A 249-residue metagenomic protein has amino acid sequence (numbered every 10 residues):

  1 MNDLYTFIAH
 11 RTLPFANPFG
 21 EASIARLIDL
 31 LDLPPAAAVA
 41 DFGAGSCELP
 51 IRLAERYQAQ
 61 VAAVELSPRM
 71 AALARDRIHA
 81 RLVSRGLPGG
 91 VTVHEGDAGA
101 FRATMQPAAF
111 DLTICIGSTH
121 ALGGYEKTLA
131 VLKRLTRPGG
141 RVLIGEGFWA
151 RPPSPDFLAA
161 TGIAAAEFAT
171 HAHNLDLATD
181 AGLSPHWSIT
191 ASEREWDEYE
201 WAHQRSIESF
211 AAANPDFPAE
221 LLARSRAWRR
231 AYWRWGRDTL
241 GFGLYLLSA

Functional and structural regions predicted by a protein language model:
R11, G147-A165: Short, glycine-/aromatic-enriched active-site segment of Class I SAM-dependent methyltransferases
P18-P35: Conserved alpha-helix/loop element of class I SAM-dependent methyltransferases that forms part of the SAM/SAH-binding
A36-G43: Conserved class I S-adenosyl-L-methionine
S46-A100: Class I SAM-dependent methyltransferase SAM/SAH-binding core
A103-T113: A short acidic, Gly/Pro-enriched loop at the edge of an enzyme's catalytic core that lines a small-molecule cofactor
L112-G124: A short SAM/SAH-binding and catalytic strip from SAM-dependent methyltransferases
E126-R141: A short glycine-rich, Lys/Arg-flanked "PGG" loop and its adjoining helix->strand segment in the class I
I189-A249: Conserved Class I S-adenosyl-L-methionine
